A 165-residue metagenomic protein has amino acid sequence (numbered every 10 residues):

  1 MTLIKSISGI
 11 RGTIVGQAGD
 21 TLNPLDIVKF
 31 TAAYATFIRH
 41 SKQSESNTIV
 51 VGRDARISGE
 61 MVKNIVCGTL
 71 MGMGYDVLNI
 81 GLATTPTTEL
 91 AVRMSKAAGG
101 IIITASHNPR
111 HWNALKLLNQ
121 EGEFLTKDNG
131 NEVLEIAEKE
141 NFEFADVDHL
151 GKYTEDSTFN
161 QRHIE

Functional and structural regions predicted by a protein language model:
M1-G68, G72-M73, D148-E165: An N-terminal, well-structured beta->alpha segment
S6, N23, T84, L125-T126: Helix N-cap and loop-to-helix transition residues
S8-I10, T88, V133: Bulky hydrophobic/aromatic "packing anchor" residues in well-ordered structure
T13, L115-E165: Gly/Ser/Thr-enriched, mixed-charge loops and adjacent short helices that form phosphate/oxyanion-binding elements
L25, A83, V133-E135: Short alpha-helical interface patches
K42-E121: Ferredoxin-reductase
